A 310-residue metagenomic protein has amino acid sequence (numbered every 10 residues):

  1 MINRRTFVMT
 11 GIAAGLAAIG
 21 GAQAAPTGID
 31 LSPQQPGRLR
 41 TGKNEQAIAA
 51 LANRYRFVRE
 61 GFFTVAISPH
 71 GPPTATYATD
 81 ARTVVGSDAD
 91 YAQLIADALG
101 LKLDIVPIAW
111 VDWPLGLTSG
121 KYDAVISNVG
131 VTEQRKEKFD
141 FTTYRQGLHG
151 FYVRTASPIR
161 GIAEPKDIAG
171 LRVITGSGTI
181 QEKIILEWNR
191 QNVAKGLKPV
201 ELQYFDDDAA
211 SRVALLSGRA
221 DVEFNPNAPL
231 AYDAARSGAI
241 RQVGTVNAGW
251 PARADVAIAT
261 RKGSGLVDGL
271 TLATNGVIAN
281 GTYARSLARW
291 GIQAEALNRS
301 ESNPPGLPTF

Functional and structural regions predicted by a protein language model:
M1-A14: N-terminal secretory signal peptides and thylakoid transit peptides that target proteins across membranes
A25-I48, D90-A98, S157-I159, K166-D167 (+3 more regions): Extended ligand-binding regions for polar small-molecule ligands
D30, Q34-N128, R289: Extracytoplasmic small-molecule ligand-binding "clamshell" domains of the periplasmic binding protein/Venus flytrap
P69-P72, A81-D97, V129, G150-D207 (+2 more regions): Bilobed "Venus flytrap"/periplasmic-binding protein-like clamshell domains and structurally analogous long
Q93, K102-D167: Acidic, polar ligand-binding/catalytic clefts
L101, S119-S127, L171, L216-N225: Alpha-to-beta junction loops
D112-L115, V129-K136, I184-Q191, L216-A252: A ligand-binding cleft/hinge motif common to bilobed small-molecule-binding domains
Q146-V153, A235-L272, I292-F310: Periplasmic-binding protein-like
